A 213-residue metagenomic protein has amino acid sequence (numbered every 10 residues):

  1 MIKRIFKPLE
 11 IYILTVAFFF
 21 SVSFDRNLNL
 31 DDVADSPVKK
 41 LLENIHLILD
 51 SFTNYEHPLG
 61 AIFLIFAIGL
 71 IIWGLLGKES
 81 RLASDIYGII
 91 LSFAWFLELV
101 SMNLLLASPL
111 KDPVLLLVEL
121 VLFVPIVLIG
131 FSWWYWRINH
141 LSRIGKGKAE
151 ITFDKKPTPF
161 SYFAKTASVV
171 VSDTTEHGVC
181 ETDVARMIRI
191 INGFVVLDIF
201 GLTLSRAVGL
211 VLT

Functional and structural regions predicted by a protein language model:
M1-I13: N-terminal membrane topogenic signal
L14-A34, L204: Alpha-helical transmembrane segments of multi-pass membrane proteins
D32-F52: Perimembrane loop-to-helix junctions flanking transmembrane segments
F52-A107: Cytosolic-side membrane-entry/anchor segment at the start of a transmembrane helix
Y55-L59, I86, I90, L117-P125 (+1 more regions): Hydrophobic alpha-helical transmembrane segments of multi-pass membrane proteins
V100-R143: Pore-domain transmembrane helices of cation channels
R137-T182: Membrane-proximal soluble regions of multi-pass membrane proteins
K156-A164, E176-T213: Pore domain of cation channels
